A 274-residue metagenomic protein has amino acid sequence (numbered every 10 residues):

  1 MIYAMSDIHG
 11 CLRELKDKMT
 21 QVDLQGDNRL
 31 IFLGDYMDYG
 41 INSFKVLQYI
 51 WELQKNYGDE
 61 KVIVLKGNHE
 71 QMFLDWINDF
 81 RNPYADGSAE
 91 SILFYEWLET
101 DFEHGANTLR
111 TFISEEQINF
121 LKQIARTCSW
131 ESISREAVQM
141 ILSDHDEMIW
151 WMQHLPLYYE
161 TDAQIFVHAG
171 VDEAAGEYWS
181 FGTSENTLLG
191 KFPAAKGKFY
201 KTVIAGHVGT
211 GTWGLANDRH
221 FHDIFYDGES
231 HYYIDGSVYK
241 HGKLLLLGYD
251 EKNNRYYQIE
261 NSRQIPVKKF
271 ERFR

Functional and structural regions predicted by a protein language model:
M1-R274: Feature recognizes metal-dependent phosphohydrolase scaffolds
